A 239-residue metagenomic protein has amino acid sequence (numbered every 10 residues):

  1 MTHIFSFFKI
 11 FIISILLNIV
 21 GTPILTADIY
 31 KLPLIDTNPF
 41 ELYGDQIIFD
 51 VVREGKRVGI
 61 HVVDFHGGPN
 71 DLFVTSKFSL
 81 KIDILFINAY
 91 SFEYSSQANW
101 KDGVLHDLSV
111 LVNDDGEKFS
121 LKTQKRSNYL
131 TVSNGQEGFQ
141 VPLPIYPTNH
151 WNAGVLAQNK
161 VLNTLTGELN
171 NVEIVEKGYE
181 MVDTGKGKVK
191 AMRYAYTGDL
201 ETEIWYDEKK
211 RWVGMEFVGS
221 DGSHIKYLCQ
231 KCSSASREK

Functional and structural regions predicted by a protein language model:
M1-S6: N-terminal secretory signal peptides that target proteins for export/translocation
K9-V20: Bacterial N-terminal signal peptides
P23-T26: Sec/Tat signal peptide C-region and signal peptidase I cleavage site
D28-R126, Y146-K239: Acidic, serine/threonine-rich low-complexity disordered tracts
K125-Y146: Acidic/charged, solvent-exposed loop-and-adjacent secondary-structure segments enriched in E/D, K/R, S/T, and G/P
